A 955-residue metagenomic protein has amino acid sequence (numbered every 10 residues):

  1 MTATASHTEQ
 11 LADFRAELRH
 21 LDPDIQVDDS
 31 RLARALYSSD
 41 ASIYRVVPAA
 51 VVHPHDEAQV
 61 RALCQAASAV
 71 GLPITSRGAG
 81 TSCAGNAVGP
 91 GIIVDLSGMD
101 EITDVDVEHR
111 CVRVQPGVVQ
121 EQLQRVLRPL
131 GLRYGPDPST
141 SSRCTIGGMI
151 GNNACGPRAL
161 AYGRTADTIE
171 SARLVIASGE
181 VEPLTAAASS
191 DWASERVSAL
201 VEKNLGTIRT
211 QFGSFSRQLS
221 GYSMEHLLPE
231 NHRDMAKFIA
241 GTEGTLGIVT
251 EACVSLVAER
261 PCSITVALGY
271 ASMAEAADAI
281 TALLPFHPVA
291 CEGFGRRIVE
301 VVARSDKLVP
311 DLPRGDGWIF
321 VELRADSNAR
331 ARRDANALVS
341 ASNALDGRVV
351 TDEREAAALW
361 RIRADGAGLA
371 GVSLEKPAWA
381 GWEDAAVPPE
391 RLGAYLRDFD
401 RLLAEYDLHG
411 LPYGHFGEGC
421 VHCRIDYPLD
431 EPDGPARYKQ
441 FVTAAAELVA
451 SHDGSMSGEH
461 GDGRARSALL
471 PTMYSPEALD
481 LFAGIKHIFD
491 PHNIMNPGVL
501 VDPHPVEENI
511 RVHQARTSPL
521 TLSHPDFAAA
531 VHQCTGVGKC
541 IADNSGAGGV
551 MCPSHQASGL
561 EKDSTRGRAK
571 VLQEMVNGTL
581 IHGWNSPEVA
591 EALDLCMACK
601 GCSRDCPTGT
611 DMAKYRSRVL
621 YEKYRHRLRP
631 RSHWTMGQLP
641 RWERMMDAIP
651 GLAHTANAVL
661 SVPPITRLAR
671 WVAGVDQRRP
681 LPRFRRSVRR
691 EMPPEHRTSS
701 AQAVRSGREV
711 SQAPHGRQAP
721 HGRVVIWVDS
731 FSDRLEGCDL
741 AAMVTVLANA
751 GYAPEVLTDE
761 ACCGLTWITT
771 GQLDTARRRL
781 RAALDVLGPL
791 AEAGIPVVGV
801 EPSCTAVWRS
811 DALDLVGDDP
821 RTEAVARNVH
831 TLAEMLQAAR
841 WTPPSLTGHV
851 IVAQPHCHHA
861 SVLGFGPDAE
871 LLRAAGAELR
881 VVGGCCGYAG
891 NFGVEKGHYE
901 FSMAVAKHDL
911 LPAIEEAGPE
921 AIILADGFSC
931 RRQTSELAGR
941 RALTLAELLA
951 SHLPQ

Functional and structural regions predicted by a protein language model:
M1-Q65, A79-R110, Y162, A187 (+7 more regions): N-terminal flexible segment immediately upstream of the FAD-binding catalytic core in FAD-dependent oxidoreductases
L18, S42-I74, L96-P138, I150 (+5 more regions): N-terminal glycine-rich flavin-associated loop
S42, M149-G151, C155, A159-R361 (+3 more regions): C-terminal substrate-binding/cap subdomain adjacent to the FAD-binding core in PCMH-type and related FAD-linked
S82-G85, T140-G147, L219-S223, L227 (+16 more regions): A glycine-rich phosphate-binding loop feature that marks nucleotide/adenosyl-phosphate handling sites
P229-L246, A271-F286, L392, L396-L402 (+6 more regions): Long hydrophobic segments that form regular secondary structure
F286-K376, A557, E561, T565-L572 (+4 more regions): Terminal amphipathic helices with adjacent charged low-complexity linkers/tails
S451-M456, G463-L595, K614-L628, G637: Ferredoxin-type iron-sulfur electron-transfer modules and their immediate structural context
D490, P497, A613-Q955: Iron-sulfur cluster-binding electron-transfer modules in prokaryotic oxidoreductases
